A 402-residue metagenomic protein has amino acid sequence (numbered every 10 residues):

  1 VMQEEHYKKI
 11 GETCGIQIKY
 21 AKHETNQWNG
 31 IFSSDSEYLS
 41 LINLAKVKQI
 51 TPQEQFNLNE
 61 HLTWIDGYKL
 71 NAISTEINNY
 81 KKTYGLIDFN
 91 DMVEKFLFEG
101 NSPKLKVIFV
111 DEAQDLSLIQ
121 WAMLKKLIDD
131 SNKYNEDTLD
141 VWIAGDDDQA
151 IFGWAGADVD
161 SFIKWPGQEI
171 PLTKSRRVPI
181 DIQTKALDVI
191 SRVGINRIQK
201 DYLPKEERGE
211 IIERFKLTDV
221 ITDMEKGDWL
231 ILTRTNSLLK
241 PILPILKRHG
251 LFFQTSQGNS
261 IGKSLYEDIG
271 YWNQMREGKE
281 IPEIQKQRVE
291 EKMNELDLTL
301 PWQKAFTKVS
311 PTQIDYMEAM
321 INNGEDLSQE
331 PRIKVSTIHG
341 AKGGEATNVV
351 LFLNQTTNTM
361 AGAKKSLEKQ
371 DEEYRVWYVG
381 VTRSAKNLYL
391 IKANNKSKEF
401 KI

Functional and structural regions predicted by a protein language model:
V1-L39, H249, T255-I261: Conserved P-loop NTPase-based nucleic-acid remodeling module centered on helicase motor cores
M2-G15, I163-K164, V189-R197, I269-E295: A polyampholytic, Gly/Pro-enriched intrinsically disordered region
K19-F109, L118-M123, I143, G153: Accessory N-terminal region flanking or inserted into the helicase ATPase core in nucleic-acid motor proteins
A45-K48, D188-V193, H249, W272-M275 (+1 more regions): Phosphate/oxyanion-binding loops and surfaces in catalytic or ligand/nucleic-acid-binding neighborhoods
V107, Q114-E207, K226, L230-R248 (+7 more regions): Conserved helicase motor core of SF1/SF2 NTP-dependent helicases
E210-G227: Conserved interdomain hinge at the start of the Helicase C-terminal
I269-I391, E399: Conserved helicase C-terminal RecA-like lobe
